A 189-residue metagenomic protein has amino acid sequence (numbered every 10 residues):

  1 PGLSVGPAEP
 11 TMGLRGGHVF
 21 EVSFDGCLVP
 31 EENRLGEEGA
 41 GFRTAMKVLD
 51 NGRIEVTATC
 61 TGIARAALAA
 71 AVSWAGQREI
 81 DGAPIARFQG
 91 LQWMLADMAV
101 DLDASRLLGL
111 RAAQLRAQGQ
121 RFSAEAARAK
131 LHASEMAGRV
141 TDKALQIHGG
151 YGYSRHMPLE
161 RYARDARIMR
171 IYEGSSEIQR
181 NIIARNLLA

Functional and structural regions predicted by a protein language model:
P1-S73, I80-A83, S175-A189: FAD-binding core of flavoproteins
L14, Q120, A127-A189: Alpha-helix capping/hinge segments and adjacent helical runs
A45, A71, A112, A163-A166: Short alpha-helical scaffolding segments that buttress acidic/His motifs in well-ordered protein cores
G62, A96, D103, L131-G138: Generic structural signal for well-ordered, non-transmembrane alpha-helical segments in soluble/cytosolic regions
V72-A86, A99-H132, L145-Y153: C-terminal helix-coil-helix/basic helical segment that borders enzyme active sites and/or dimer interfaces and provides
